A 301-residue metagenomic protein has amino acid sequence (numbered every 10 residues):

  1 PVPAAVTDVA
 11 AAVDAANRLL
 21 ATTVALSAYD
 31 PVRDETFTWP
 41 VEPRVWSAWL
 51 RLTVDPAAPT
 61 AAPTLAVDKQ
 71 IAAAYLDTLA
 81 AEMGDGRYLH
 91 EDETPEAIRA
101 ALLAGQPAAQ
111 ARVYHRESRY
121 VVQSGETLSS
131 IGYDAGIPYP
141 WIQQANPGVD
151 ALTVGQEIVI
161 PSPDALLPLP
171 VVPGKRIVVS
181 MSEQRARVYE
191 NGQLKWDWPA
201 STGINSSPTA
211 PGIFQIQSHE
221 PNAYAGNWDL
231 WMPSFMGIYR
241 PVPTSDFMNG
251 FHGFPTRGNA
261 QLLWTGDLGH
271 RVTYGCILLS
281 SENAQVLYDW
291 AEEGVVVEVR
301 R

Functional and structural regions predicted by a protein language model:
P1-L194, P221-A225, V242: Surface-exposed, secretory/extracytoplasmic low-complexity segments enriched in Ser/Thr/Asn/Gly/Pro
E82, Q144, P208, G226-R301: Exported/periplasmic cell-wall-interacting domains
S124, V154, A210-P211, E293: Short, flexible surface segments
V178-S180, R187-Y189, W196-P199, Q215-Q217 (+4 more regions): Structural recognition of the beta-strand scaffold that forms the well-ordered cores of secreted hydrolase catalytic
S207, P211-Q217: Long, low-complexity acidic/proline-rich regions
H219-P221, P233: Cyclophilin-type peptidyl-prolyl cis-trans isomerase
